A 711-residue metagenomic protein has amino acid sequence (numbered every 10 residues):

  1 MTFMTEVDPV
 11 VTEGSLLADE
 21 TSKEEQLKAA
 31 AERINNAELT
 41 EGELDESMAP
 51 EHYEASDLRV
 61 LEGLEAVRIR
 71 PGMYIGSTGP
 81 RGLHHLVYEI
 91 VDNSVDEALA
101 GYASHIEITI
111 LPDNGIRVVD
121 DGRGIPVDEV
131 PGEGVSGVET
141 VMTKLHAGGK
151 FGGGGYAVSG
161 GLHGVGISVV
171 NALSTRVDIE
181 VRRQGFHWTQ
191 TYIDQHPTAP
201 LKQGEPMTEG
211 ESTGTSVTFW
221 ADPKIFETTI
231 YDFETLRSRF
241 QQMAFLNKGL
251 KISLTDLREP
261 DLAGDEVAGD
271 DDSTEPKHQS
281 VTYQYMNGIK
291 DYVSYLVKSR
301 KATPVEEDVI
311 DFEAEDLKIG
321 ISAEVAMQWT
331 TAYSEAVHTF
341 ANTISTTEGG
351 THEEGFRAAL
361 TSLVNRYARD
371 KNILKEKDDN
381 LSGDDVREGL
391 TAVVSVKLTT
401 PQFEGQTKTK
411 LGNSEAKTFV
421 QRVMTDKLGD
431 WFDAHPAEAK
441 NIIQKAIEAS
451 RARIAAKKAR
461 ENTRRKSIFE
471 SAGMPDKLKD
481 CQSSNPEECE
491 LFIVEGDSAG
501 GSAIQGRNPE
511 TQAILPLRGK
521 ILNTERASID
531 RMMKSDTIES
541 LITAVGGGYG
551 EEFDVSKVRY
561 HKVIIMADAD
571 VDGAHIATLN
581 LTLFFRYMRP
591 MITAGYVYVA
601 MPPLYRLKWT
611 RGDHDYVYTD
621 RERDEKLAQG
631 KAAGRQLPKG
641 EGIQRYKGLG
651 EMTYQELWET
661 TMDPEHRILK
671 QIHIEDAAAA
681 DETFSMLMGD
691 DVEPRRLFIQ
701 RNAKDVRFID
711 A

Functional and structural regions predicted by a protein language model:
T2-E51, L64, Y88, D96-A98 (+12 more regions): GHKL-family ATPase ATP-binding module
F3-E6, R451-E470, N485-E490, G501 (+3 more regions): C-terminal interaction appendages of subunits in large macromolecular complexes
H52-R70: Mature N-terminal segment immediately following signal peptide/propeptide cleavage in secreted/periplasmic
R68, I125-G148: Short conserved segment of the HATPase_c
I69-V87: Conserved short strand/loop->alpha-helix "switch" segment adjacent to the catalytic nucleotide/phosphoryl-transfer site
S77, D128-E133, H352, G383 (+1 more regions): Conserved, non-catalytic sequence blocks in retroelement Pol enzymes and Pol-derived host proteins
D96-E97, G124-I125, V571-D572: Residues immediately C-terminal
